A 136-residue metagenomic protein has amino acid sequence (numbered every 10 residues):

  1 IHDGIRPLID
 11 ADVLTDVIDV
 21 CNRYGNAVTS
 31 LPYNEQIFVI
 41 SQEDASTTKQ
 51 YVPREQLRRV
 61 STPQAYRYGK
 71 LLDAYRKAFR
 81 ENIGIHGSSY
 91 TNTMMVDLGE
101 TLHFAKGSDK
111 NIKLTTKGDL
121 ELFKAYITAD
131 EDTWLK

Functional and structural regions predicted by a protein language model:
I1-I5: Short beta-strand-to-loop acidic/aromatic patch adjacent to the donor-nucleotide binding site
R6-L8, I112-K113: Short, small-residue-enriched loops and turns at beta-alpha junctions that line or gate enzyme active sites
L8-A105, K136: Conserved core of the sugar-phosphate nucleotidyltransferase
P32-E35, D109-K110, G118: Glycine-rich beta-alpha junction loops
Y90-T91, D109-K113: Short linear loop/turn motifs
T101, S108, A125: Glycine-rich phosphate/pyrophosphate-binding loop and the adjoining helix
N111-K136: Hydrophobic helical membrane-anchoring modules
